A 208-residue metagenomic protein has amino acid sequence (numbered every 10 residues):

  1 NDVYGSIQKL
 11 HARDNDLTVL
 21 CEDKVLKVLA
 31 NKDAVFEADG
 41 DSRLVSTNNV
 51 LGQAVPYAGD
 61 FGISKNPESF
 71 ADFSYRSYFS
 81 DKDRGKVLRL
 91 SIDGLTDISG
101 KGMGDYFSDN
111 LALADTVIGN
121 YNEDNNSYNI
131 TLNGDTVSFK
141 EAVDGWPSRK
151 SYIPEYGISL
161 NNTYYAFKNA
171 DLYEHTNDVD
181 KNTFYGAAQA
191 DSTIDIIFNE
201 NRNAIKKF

Functional and structural regions predicted by a protein language model:
N1-N15: Alpha-solenoid helical-repeat scaffolds
D14-L17, E22-A204: Beta-sheet-dominated scaffold domains
K206-F208: A structural signal for beta-rich interaction modules in eukaryotic proteins
